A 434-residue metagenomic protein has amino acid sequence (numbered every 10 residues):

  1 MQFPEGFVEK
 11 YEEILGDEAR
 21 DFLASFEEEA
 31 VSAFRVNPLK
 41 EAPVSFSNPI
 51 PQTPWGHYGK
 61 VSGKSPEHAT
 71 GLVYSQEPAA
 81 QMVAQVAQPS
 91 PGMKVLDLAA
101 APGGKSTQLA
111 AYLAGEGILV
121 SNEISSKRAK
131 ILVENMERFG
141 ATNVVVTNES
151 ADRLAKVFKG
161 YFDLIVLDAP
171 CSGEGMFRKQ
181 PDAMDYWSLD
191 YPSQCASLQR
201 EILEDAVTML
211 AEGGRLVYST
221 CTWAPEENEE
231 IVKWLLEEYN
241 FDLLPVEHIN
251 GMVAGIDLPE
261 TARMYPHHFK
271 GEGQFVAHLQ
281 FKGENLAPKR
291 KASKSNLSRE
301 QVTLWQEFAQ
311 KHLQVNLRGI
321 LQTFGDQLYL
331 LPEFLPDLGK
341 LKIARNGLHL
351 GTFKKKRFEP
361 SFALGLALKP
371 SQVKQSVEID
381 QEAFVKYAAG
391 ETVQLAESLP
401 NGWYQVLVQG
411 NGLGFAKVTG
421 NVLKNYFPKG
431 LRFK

Functional and structural regions predicted by a protein language model:
M1-K40, E272-F275, K282-K434: Polybasic, low-complexity RNA-engagement segments
S90-P91, A155-V166: A short acidic, Gly/Pro-enriched loop at the edge of an enzyme's catalytic core that lines a small-molecule cofactor
G92-A101: Conserved class I S-adenosyl-L-methionine
P102-G115: Conserved SAM-binding loop of SAM-dependent methyltransferases across substrates and taxa, primarily the Class I
A114, L210-E212: Helix-to-beta-strand junctions that scaffold the AdoMet/dcAdoMet cofactor pocket in Class I SAM-dependent enzymes
I124-K159: S-adenosyl-L-methionine
K127, D163-I202, C221-N228: Mobile active-site "lid"/loop adjacent to the S-adenosyl-L-methionine
F162, R215-Y218, T222-L330: Class I S-adenosyl-L-methionine
